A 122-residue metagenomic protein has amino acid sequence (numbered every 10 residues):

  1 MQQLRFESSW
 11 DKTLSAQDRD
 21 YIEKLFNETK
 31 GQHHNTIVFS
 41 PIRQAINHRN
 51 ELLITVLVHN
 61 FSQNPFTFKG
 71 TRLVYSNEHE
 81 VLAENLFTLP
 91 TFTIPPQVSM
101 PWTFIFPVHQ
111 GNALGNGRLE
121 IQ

Functional and structural regions predicted by a protein language model:
M1-L53, L89-Q122: Membrane engagement elements in two modes
N50, Q63, E78-E80: Detector for glycine-centered tight turns/loop "hinges" at secondary-structure junctions
V56-Q63: Asparagine-centered strand-capping/turn motif at beta-strand->loop junctions
N64-T71, G115-G117: Short, hydrophobic/aromatic beta-strand segments
F66, A83-N85, W102: Short beta-strand segments
R72-S76: Beta-strand signatures of extracellular beta-sandwich domains
N77-T88: Short beta-strand and strand-turn-strand segments in soluble, beta-rich domains
